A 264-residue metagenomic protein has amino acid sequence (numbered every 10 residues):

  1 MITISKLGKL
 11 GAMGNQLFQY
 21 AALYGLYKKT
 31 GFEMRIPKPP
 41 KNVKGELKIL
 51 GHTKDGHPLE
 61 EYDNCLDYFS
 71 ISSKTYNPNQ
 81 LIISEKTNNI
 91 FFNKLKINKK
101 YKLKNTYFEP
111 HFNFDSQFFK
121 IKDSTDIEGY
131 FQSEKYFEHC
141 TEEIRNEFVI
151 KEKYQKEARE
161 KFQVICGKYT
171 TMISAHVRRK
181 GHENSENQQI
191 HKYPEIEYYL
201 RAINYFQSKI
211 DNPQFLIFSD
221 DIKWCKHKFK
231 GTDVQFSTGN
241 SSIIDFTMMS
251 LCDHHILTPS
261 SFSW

Functional and structural regions predicted by a protein language model:
M1-T3: Extreme N-terminal starter segment of soluble prokaryotic enzymes
G8-F18: A short, glycine/small-residue-rich beta-strand->loop->alpha-helix junction that serves as a flexible
M13, L200-W264: Donor-binding and catalytic core of enzymes assembling or modifying cell-surface/extracellular glycoconjugates
G14-N15, N42-K48, H182-S185, W224-H227 (+1 more regions): Short catalytic/ligand-binding loop motif for oxyanion handling, primarily in non-cytosolic enzymes, centered on
Q16-K28, Y199-N204: Histidine-anchored nucleotide/phosphate-binding helix
T30-V43: A short beta-strand-loop structural module common to alpha/beta enzyme folds
I36-K38, S174-R178, Q214-S219: Short beta-strand segments
K48-I210: Secretory-pathway luminal glycosyltransferase catalytic domains
